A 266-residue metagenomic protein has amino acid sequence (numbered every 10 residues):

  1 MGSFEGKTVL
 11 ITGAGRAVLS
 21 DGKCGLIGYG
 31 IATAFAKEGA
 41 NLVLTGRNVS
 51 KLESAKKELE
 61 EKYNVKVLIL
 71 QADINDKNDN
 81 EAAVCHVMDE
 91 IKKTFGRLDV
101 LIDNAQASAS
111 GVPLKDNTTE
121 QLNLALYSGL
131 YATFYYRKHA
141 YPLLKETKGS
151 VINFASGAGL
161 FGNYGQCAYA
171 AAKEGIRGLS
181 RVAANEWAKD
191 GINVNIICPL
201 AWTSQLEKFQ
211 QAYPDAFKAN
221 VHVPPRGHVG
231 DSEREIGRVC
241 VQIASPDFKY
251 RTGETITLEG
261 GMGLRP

Functional and structural regions predicted by a protein language model:
G2-L42: Canonical Rossmann dinucleotide-binding motif of NAD(H)/NADP(H)-dependent dehydrogenases/reductases, specifically
S20, G111, F161, H222-V223 (+2 more regions): Short C-terminal tail/terminal secondary-structure segment of NAD(P)H-dependent dehydrogenase/reductase domains
I74, P214-R234: Catalytic Tyr-x(3-8)-Lys segment
V87, V112-L114, T118-N123, F217-N220: Substrate-binding pocket helix/loop in short-chain dehydrogenase/reductase
D99, K115-F134, I152, I176: Catalytic Tyr-X3-Lys loop
R137, A172, S180: Active-site helix of classical SDR
S156: Residue(s) in the substrate-gating loop at a strand-loop-helix junction that position the organic substrate next
A188, N193, R251-G253: Short, small/polar-rich loop/turn modules that mediate ligand/substrate recognition or access, typified
